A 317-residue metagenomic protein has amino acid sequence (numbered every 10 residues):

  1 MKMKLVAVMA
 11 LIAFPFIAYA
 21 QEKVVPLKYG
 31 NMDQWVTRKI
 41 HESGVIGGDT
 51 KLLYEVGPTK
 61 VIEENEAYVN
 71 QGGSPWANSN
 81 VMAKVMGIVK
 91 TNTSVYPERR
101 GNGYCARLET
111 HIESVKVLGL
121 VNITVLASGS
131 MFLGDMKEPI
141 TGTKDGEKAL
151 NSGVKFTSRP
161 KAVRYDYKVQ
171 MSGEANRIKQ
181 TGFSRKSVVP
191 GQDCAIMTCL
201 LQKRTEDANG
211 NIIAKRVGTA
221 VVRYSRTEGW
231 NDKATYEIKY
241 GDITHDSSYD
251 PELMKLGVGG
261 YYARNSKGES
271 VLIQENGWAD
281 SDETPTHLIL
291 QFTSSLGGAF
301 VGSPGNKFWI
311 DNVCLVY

Functional and structural regions predicted by a protein language model:
M1-P26: Bacterial Sec-dependent N-terminal signal peptides
Q21-S158, R164, P190-G241, P251-V316: Aromatic (Trp/Tyr/Phe) and Gly/Pro-enriched flexible surface segments
G48, Q180-T181: Sparse recognition of residues in long alpha-helices and their boundaries
V169-N176, S187-Q192: Extended, low-complexity, turn-rich repeat/linker tracts enriched in Gly/Pro/Ser/Thr and Asp/Glu that occur
A175, T244-D250: Substrate-binding/catalytic groove segments of enzymes that remodel or degrade extracellular structural polymers
A175-Q180, N209-N211: A short secondary-structure junction signal
T181-S187: Short, conserved, GDST-rich strand-edge loop motifs in beta-rich repeat architectures
